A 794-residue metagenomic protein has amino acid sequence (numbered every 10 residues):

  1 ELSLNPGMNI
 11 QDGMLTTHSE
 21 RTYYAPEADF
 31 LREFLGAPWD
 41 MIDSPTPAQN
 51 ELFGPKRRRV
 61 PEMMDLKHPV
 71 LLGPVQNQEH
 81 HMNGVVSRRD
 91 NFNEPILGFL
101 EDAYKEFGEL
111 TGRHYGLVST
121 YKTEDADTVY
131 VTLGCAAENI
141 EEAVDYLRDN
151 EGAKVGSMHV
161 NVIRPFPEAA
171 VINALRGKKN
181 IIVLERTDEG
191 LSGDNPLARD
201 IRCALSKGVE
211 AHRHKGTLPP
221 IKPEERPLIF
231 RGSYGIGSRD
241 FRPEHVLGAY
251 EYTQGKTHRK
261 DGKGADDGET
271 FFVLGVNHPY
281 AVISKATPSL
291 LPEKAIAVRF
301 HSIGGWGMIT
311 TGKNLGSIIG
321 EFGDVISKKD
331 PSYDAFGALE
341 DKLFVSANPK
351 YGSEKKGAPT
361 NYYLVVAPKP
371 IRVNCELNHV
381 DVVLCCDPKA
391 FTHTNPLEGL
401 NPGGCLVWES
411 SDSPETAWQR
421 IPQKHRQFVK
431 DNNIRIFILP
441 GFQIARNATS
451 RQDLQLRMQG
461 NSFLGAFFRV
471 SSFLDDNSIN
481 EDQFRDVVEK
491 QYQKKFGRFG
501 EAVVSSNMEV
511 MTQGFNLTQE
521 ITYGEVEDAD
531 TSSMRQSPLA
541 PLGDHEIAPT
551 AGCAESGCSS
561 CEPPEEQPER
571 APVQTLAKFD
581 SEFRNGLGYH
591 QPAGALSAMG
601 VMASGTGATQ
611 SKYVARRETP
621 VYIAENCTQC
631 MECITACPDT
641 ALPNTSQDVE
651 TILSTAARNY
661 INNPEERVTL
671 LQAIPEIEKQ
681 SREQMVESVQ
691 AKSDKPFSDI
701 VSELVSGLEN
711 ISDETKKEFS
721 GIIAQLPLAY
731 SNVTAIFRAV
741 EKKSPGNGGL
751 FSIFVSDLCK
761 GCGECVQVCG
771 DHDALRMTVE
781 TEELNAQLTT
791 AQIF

Functional and structural regions predicted by a protein language model:
S3-E185, G190-K285, F300-I303, M308 (+10 more regions): Flexible, low-complexity linker and terminal segments
A25-A28, Y362-V366, I793: Short, hinge-like loop/turn segments at secondary-structure boundaries
D43, P47-D102, S472-N477, V487-R498 (+3 more regions): N-terminal leader/propeptide and maturation segments of large enzyme subunits in energy/redox metabolism and hydrolases
S119-K122, P288-L290, N374-C375, S611-Y613 (+1 more regions): Replace "in large, NTP-powered and nucleic-acid-processing enzymes" with "in large, NTP-powered factors and other
S157-N161, F166, A170, I182-F241 (+8 more regions): Glycine-rich, acidic loop regions that bind phosphate or pyrophosphate groups
P165-A169, N180, L184-R186, L290-T575 (+1 more regions): Active-site cofactor/cluster-binding pocket
L175, E398-N401, C769: A generic alpha-to-beta junction signature in SAM-dependent methyltransferases
G500-I753, L758-C759, V766-F794: Ferredoxin-type iron-sulfur electron-transfer modules and their immediate structural context
